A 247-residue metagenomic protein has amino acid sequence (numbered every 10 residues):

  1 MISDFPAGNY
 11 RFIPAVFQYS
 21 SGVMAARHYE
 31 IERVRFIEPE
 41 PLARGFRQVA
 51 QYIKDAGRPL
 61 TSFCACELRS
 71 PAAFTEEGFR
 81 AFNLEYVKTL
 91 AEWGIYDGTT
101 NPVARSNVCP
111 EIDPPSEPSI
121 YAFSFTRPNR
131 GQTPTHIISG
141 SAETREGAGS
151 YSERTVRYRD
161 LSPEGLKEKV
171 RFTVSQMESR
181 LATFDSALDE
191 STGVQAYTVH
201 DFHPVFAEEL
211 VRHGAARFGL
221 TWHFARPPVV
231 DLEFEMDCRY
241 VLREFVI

Functional and structural regions predicted by a protein language model:
M1-I247: Short, polar/acidic, helix-capping and beta-turn segments at strand->helix junctions that line the mouths
